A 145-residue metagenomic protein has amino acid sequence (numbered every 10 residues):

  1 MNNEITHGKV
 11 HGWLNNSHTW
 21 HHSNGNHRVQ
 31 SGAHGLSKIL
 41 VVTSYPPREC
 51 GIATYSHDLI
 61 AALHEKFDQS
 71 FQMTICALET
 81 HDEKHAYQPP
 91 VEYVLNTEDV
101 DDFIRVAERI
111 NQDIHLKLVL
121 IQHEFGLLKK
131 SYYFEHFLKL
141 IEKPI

Functional and structural regions predicted by a protein language model:
N2-Y93, I114: N-terminal subdomain of nucleotide-sugar transferases
I52-Y55, K130-F134: Residues at alpha-helix caps and immediate loop-helix transition turns in enzyme cores, especially N- and C-cap
T80-F103, Q122-L128: Acidic/glycine-enriched edge-of-secondary-structure segments
Y93-L95, E108-Y133: Short N-terminal targeting/anchoring amphipathic segment
F103, S131-L140: Well-ordered, non-membrane alpha-helical segments in soluble/globular domains
L118-L120, L138-I145: Active-site proximal beta-strand in glycosyltransferases
